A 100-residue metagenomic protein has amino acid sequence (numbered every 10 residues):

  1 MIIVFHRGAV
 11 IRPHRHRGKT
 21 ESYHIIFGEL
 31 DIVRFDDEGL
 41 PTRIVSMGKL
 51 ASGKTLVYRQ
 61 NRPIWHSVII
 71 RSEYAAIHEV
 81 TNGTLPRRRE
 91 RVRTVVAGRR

Functional and structural regions predicted by a protein language model:
M1-P13, K19: A short glycine-rich, His/Asp/Glu-containing loop-to-beta-strand
I2-V4, S22, V57-R59: Conserved hydrophobic/aromatic beta-strand scaffold that supports enzyme active sites
H6, A51-G53, N61: Residue-level recognition of short, solvent-exposed, well-ordered loop/turn junctions that link secondary-structure
R12-H14, I32-R34, Y58-Q60, H66-R71 (+1 more regions): Short beta-strand His + acidic residue motifs that chelate non-heme Fe in jelly-roll/DSBH and cupin folds
H16-G18, S46-M47: "Short basic amphipathic alpha-helical interaction patches in structured regions
G18-E38: Glycine- and acidic-residue-biased ligand/ion/polar-headgroup-sensing regions
D37-S52, S67-R100: Double-stranded beta-helix
